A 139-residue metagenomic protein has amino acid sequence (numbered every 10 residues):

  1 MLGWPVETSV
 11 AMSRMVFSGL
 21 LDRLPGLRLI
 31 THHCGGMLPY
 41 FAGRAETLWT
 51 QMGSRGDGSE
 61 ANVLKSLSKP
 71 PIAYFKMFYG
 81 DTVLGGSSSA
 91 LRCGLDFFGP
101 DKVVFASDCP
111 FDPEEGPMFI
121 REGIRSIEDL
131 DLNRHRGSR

Functional and structural regions predicted by a protein language model:
M1-V16, L24, R28-R139: H/E-rich (His + Asp/Glu) clusters that bind or coordinate divalent metals
